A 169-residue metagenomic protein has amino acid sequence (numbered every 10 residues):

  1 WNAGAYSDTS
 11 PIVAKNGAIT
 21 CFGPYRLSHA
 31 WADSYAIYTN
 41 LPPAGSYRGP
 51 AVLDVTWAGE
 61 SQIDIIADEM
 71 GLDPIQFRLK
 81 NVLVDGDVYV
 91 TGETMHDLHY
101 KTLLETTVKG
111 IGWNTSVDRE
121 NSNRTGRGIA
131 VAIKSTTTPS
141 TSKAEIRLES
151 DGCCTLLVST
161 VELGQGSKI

Functional and structural regions predicted by a protein language model:
W1-L53, N121-I169: Gly/Pro-rich active-site capping loops and adjacent beta-alpha segments that organize cofactor/substrate pockets
P43-I111: N-terminal leader/propeptide and maturation segments of large enzyme subunits in energy/redox metabolism and hydrolases
V82-C153: Helix-loop-helix junctions that connect adjacent transmembrane helices in secondary transporters/permeases, recognized
